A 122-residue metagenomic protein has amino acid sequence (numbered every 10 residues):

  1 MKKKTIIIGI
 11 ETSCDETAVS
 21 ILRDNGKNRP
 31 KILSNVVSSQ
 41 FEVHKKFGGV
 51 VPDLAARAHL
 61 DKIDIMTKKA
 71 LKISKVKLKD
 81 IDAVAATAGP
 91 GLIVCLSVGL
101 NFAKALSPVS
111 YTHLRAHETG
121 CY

Functional and structural regions predicted by a protein language model:
M1: Nucleotide/phosphate-binding catalytic cleft detector across ATP-hydrolyzing and phosphate-transferring enzymes
K4-D80, A86-I93, S97, R115: N-terminal beta-alpha supersecondary unit
D24-N25, L100-N101, A105-S110: Alpha-helix C-terminal capping segments
T112-T119: Conserved small/polar residues in nucleotide/adenosyl-binding loops
